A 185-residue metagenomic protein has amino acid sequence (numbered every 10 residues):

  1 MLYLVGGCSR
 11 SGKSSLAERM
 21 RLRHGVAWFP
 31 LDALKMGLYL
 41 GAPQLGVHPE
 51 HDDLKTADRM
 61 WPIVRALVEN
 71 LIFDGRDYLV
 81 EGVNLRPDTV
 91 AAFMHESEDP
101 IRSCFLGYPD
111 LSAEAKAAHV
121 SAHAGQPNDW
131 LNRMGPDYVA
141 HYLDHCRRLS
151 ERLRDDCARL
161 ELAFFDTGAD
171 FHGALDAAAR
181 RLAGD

Functional and structural regions predicted by a protein language model:
V5: Hydrophobic anchor at the beta1->P-loop junction of P-loop NTPases
C8-S9: The conserved Walker
G12: Conserved glycine(s) of the Walker
S15-I63: Conserved substrate/cofactor phosphate-moiety recognition/catalytic segment in nucleotide-dependent phosphotransferases
V26-W28, S103-F105, F164-D166: Conserved beta-strand scaffold positions in the cores of enzyme catalytic domains, especially in NTP/NDP-utilizing
K55-Y108: Glycine-rich phosphate-binding loop used to anchor ATP phosphates in small-molecule kinases, encompassing both
I101-L149: A glycine- and Lys/Arg-enriched "phosphate-lid" helix/loop adjacent to the NTP-binding pocket of small-molecule kinases
R148-D185: NTP-dependent small-molecule kinase module
